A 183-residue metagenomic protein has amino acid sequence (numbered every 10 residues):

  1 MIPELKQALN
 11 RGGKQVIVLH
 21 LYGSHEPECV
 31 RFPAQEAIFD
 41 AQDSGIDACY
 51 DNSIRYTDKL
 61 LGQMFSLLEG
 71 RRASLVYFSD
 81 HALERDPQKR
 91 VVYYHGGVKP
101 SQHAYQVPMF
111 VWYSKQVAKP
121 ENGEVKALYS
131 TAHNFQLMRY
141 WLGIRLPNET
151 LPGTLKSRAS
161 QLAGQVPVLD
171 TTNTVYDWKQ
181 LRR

Functional and structural regions predicted by a protein language model:
M1-R183: Catalytic domains that recognize anionic headgroups
